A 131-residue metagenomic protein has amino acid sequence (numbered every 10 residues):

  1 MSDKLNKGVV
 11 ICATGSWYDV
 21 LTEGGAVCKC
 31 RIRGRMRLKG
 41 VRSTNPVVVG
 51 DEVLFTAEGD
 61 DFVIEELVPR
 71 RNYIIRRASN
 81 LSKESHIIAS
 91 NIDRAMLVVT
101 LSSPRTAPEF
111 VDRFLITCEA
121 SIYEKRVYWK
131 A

Functional and structural regions predicted by a protein language model:
M1-P108: N-terminal accessory targeting/assembly segments
V98-S102, R126-A131: G-domain G4 guanine-recognition motif of GTPases
E109-E119: Histidine-anchored nucleotide/phosphate-binding helix
